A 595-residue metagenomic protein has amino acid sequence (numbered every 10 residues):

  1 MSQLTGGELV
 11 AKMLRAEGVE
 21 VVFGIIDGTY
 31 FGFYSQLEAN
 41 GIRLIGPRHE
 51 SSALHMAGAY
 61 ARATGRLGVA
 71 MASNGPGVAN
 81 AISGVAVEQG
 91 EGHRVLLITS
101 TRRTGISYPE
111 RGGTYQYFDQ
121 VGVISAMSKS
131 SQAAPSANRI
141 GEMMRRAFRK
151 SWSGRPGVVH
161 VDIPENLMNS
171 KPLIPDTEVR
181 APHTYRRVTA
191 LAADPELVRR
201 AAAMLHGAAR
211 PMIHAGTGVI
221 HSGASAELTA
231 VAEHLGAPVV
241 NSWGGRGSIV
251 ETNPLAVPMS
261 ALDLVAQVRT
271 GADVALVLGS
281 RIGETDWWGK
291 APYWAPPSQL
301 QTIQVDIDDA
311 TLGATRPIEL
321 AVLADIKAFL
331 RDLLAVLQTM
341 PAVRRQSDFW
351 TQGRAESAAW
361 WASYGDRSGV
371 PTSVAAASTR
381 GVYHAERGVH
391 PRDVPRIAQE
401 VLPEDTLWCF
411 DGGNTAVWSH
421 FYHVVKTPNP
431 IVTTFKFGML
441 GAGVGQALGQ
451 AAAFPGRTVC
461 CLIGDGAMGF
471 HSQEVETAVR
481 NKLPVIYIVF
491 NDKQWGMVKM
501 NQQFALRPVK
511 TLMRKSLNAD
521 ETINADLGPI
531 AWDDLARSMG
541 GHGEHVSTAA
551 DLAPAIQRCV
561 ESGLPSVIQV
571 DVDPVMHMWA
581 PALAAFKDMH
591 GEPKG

Functional and structural regions predicted by a protein language model:
M1-D348, I397, V401-E404, P484-Y487 (+3 more regions): N-terminal alpha/beta PP-like core and its mobile active-site loop of ThDP/TPP-dependent enzymes
Q3, A133, A137, R187-P195 (+3 more regions): Short acidic-aromatic active-site loops that bind/stabilize oxyanions
V10, R15-E17, I25-G28, F33-S35 (+2 more regions): Active-site diphosphate/adenylate-binding microenvironment
Y30, E50-H55, V78, T415-V417 (+2 more regions): Short acidic loop-to-helix transition motifs that present clustered carboxylates
I106-Q116, R269, T315, A321-L323 (+2 more regions): Thiamine diphosphate
N138, A203, Q299-G412, M513-N518 (+4 more regions): Phosphate/pyrophosphate-binding active-site segments
D162-L167, G413-A416, D573: A glycine-rich phosphate-binding loop feature that marks nucleotide/adenosyl-phosphate handling sites
D286-Y293, L330-P341, R345-W361, S368 (+4 more regions): Hydrophobic, well-ordered secondary-structure segments that either form specific early membrane-associated helices used
